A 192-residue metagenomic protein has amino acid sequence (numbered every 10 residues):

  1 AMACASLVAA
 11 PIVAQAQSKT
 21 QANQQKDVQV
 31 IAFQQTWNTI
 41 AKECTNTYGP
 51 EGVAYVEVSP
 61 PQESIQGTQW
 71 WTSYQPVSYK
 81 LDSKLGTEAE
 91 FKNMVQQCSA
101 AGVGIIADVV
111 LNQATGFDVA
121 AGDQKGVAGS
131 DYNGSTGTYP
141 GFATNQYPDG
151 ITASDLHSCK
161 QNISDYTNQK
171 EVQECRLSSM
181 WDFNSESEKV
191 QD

Functional and structural regions predicted by a protein language model:
A5-Q15: C-terminal segment of classical bacterial N-terminal signal peptides
S18-E43, P50-D192: Substrate-binding/active-site clefts of carbohydrate-active enzymes
